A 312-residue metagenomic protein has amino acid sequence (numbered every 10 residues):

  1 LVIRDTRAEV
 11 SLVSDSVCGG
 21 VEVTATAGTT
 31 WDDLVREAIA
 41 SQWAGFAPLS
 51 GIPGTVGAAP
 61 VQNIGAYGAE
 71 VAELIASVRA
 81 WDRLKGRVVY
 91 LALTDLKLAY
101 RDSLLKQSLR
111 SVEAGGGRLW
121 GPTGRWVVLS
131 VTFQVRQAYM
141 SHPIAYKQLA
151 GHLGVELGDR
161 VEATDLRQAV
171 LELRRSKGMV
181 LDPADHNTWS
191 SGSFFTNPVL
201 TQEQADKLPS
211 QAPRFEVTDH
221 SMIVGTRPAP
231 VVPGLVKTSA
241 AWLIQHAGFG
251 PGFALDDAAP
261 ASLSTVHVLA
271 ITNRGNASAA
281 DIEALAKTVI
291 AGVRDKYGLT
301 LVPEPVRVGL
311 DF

Functional and structural regions predicted by a protein language model:
L1-K85, V89, D95: Anion-binding (especially nucleotide phosphate/pyrophosphate-binding) glycine-rich loop and adjoining beta-alpha core
V88-A280, K296-F312: Phosphate/pyrophosphate- and phosphate-bearing ligand-binding catalytic cores of soluble enzymes
